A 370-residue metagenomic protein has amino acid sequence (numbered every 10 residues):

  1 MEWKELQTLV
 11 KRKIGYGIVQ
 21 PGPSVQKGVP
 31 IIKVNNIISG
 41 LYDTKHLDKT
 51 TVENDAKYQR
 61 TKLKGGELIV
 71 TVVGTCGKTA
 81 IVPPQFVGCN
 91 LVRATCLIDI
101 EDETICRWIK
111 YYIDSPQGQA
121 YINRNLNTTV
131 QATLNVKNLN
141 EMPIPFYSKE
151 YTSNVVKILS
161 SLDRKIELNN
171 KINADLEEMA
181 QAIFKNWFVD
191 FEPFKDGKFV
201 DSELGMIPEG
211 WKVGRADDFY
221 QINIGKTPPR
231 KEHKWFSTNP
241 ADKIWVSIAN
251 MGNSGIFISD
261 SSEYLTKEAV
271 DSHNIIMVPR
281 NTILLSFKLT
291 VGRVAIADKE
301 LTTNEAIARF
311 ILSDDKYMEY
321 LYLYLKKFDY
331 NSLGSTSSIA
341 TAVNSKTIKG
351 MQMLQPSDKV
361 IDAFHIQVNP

Functional and structural regions predicted by a protein language model:
M1-Y16, E141-V189, F194-P229, D358-H365 (+1 more regions): Non-catalytic DNA-recognition/assembly elements of restriction-modification systems
E2-W3, N170, K212, F236-S237 (+5 more regions): Extended non-membrane alpha-helical scaffolds
K4-G22, N35-G65, Q85, E203 (+4 more regions): Sequence-specific dsDNA recognition surfaces
K33-V34, V52-D114, V130, S247-I248 (+3 more regions): A short beta-sheet element
S115-I144, W235, K327-M353: Specificity-determining recognition surfaces
P240-D242, T347: A short, glycine/Asx- and small/polar-enriched loop/turn that sits immediately N-terminal to a beta-strand
